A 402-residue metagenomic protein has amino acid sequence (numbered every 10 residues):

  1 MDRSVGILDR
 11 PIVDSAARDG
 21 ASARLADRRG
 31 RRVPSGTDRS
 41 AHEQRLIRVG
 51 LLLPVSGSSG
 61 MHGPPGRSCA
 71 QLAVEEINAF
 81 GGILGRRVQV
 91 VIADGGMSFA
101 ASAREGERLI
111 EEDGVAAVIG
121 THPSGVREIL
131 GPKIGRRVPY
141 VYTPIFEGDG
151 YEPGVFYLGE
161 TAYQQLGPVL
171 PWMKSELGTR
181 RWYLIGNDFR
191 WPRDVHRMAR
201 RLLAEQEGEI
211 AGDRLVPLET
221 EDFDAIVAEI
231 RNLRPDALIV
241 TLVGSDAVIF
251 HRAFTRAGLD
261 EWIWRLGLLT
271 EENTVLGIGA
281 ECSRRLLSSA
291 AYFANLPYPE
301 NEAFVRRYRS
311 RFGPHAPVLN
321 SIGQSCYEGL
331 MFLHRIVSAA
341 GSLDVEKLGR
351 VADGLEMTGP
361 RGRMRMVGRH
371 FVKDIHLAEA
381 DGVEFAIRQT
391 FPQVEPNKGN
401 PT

Functional and structural regions predicted by a protein language model:
D2, G6-T37, I47, E356-T402: Solvent-exposed, acidic/polar segments of extracytosolic/periplasmic ligand-binding ectodomains
G36, S102, Y157-R181, F223 (+3 more regions): Hydrophobic alpha-helical segments within soluble ligand-binding/sensing domains
P65-G66, I83-G148: Beta-alpha junction/loop-to-helix N-cap segments that form part of ligand/metal-binding clefts
D94, D149-P171, D213, S283-Y292: Short beta-strand elements at the ligand-binding edges of bilobed clamshell
L109-H122, T143, Y183-L184, R234-G244 (+3 more regions): Periplasmic-binding protein-like
G159-L215: An alpha-beta-alpha
F254-Q324: Extracellular/periplasmic periplasmic-binding protein-like sensory domains
S310-G323, H334-I387: Segments of small-molecule ligand-sensing domains
